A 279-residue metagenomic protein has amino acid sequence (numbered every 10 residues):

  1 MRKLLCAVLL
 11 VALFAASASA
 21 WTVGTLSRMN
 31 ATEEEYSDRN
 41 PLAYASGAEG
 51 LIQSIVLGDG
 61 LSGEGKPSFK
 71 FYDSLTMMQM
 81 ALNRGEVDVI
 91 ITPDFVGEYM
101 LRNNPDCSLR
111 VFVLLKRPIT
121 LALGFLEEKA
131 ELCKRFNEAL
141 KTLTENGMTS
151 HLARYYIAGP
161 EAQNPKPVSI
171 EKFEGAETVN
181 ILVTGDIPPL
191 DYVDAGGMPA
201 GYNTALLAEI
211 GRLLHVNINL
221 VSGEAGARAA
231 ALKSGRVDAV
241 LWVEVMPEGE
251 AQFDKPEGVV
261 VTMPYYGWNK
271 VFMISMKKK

Functional and structural regions predicted by a protein language model:
L4-F14: Sec-dependent N-terminal signal peptides
F14-A20: Sec/Tat signal peptide C-region and signal peptidase I cleavage site
W21-R84, V89, P93, E174-E250: Extracytoplasmic small-molecule ligand-binding "clamshell" domains of the periplasmic binding protein/Venus flytrap
R28, R102-N137, G175, G185-D186 (+1 more regions): Periplasmic-binding protein-like
R28-N30, G50-L51, V56, R117-Q163 (+2 more regions): Extended ligand-binding regions for polar small-molecule ligands
T32-P41, M263, I274-K279: Flexible hinge/capping segments at coil-to-helix
H151-I181: Disordered inhibitory propeptide/activation segment of secreted metzincin zinc metalloprotease zymogens, centered on
